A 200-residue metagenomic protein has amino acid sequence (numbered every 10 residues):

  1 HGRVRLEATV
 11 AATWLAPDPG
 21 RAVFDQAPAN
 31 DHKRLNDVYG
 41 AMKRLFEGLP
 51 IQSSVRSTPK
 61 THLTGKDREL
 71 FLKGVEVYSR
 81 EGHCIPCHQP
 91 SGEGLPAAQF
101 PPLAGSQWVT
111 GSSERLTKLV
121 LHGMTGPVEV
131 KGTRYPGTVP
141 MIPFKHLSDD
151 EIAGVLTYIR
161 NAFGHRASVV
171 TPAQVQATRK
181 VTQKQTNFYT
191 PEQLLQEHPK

Functional and structural regions predicted by a protein language model:
G2, G94-P101, G137-T138: Short acidic (Asp/Glu) and glycine-rich catalytic loops that position anionic groups and cofactors
G2-R3, H32-N36, D149: Alpha-helix N-cap/helix-start positions at coil->helix boundaries
R3-P17, Q26, D37-G48: Structural detector for internal amphipathic alpha-helices that build alpha-solenoid repeat scaffolds
A16-P19, P28, F46, E81-G82 (+7 more regions): Sec/Tat-exported extracytoplasmic proteins
P17-A29, P50-T58: Amphipathic alpha-helical scaffolding segments comprising HEAT/armadillo-like alpha-solenoid repeats
G40, E47-F71, V130-K200: Flexible coil segments in periplasmic/lumen-exposed cytochrome c-class electron-transfer proteins
D67-A97, A104-G105, V109-H122: Sequence/structural segment immediately N-terminal to covalent heme-attachment motifs in c-type and related
G82, P102-K118, V130, V139-A153: Electron-transfer interface patches adjacent to heme c in soluble/periplasmic c-type cytochromes and di-/multiheme
